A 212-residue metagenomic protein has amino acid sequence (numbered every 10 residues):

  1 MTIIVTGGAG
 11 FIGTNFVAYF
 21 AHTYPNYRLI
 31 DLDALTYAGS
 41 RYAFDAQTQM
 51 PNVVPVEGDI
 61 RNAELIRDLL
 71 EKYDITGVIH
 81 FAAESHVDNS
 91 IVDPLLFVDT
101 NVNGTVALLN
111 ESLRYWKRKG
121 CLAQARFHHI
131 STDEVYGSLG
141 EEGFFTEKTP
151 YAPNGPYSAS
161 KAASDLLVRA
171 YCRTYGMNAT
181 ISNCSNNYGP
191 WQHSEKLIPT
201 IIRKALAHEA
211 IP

Functional and structural regions predicted by a protein language model:
M1-N187: N-terminal Rossmann-like NAD(P)+-binding domain of SDR-like oxidoreductases, especially those catalyzing
Q49, L206-A207: Short strand-connecting beta-turns/loops that link adjacent beta-strands
F81, K204-A205: Conserved catalytic core of Hanks-type protein kinase domains
R118-C121, A207-I211: Charged, solvent-exposed alpha-helical segments that act as regulatory interaction surfaces
F127, I211-P212: A short hydrophobic/small-residue beta-strand
A162, T180, N187-T200, A207-E209: Glycine/proline-rich active-site loop of Rossmann-fold NAD(P)-dependent oxidoreductases
